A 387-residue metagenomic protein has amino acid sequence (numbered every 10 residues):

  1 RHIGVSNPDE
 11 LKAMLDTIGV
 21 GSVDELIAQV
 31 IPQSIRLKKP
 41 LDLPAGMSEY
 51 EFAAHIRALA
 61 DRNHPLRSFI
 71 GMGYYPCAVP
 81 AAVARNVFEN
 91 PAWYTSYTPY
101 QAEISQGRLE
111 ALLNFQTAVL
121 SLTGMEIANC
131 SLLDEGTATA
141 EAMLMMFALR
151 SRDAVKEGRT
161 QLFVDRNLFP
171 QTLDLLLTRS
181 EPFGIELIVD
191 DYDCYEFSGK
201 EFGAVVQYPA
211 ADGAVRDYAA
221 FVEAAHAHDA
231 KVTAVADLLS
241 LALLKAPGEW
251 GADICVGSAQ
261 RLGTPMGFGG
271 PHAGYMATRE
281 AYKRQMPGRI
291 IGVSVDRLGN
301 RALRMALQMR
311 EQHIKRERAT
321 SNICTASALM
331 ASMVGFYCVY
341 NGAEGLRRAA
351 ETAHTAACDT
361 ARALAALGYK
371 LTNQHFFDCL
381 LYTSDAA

Functional and structural regions predicted by a protein language model:
R1-P40, A53, G73, A78-V79: N-terminal leader/transition segments
H2, T137-N300: Conserved PLP-enzyme active-site core in the AAT-like
P32-N114, L120, I314: N-terminal entrance/gating region of PLP-dependent enzymes' catalytic architecture
P91-A102, L120-G124, E157-R159, K200-V205 (+1 more regions): Gly-rich Lys/Arg/Thr-decorated short loops/hinges at beta-loop-alpha junctions or inter-strand turns that position
Y100-R108, S121-E141: Short loop-beta-helix segment that forms the pyridoxal 5′-phosphate
L262-Q374: Active-site C-terminal subdomain of aminotransferase-like
Q374-L381: Terminal amphipathic helices with adjacent charged low-complexity linkers/tails
Y382-A387: Conserved small/polar residues in nucleotide/adenosyl-binding loops
